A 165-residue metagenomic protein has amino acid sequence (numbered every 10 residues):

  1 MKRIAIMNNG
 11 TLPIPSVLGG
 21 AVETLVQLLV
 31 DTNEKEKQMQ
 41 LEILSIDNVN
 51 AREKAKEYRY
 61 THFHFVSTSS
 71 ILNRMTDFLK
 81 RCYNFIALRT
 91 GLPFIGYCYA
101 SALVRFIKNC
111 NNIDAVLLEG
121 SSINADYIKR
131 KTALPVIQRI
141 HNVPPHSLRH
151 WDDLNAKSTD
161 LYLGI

Functional and structural regions predicted by a protein language model:
M1-N50, N111: N-terminal subdomain of nucleotide-sugar transferases
R3, D114-A115, L161: Structural motif
N9, V22, I46, L117-G120 (+1 more regions): Replace "coordinates the UDP/GDP/TDP-sugar" with "coordinates nucleotide-activated sugar donors
L28-L29, S101-K108, V143-G164: Membrane-proximal helix-turn-helix segments that form the acceptor-binding/catalytic region of lipid-linked
N48-K54, A125-D126, H146-L148: Short, charged/polar "capping" segments at the starts of alpha-helices and the immediately preceding loops
A51-F85: Conserved nucleotide-sugar phosphate-binding/catalytic loop shared by glycosyltransferases and other
T76-A115: An amphipathic, basic-hydrophobic alpha-helix
G96-Y99, L117-I123, I140: Short His-centered aromatic/hydrophobic patch
